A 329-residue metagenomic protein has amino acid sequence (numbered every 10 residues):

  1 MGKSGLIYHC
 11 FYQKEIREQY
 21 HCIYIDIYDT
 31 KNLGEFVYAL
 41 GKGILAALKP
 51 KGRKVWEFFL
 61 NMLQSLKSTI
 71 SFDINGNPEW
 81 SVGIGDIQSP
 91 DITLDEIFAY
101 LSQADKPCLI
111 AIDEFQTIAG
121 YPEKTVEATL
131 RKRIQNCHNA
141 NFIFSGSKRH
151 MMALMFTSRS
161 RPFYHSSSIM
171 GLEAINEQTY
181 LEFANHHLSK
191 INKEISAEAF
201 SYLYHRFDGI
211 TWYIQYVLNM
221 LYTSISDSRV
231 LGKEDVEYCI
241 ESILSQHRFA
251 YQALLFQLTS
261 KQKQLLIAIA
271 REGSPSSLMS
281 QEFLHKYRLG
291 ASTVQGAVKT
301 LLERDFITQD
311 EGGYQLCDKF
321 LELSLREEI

Functional and structural regions predicted by a protein language model:
M1-L109: P-loop NTPase nucleotide-binding core
Q13, T129, M220, T300: Alpha-helical DNA-recognition elements
V37, G41, L45, F98 (+4 more regions): Short, amphipathic alpha-helical segments that act as regulatory/interfacial helices in nucleotide-processing proteins
W80-R149, T157: Conserved Walker B catalytic segment
R149-S167: Short regulatory helix/loop adjacent to the ATP-binding pocket of P-loop NTPases
S168-T179: Conserved AAA+ ATPase "SRH/arginine-finger" region at the nucleotide-binding site
L181, N185-A250, S260, Q309-E311: Amphipathic alpha-helical "lid/sensor" segments that cap RecA-like P-loop NTPase cores
S245, F249-I329: C-terminal leucine-rich, beta-strand-based interaction scaffolds used for sensing/assembly
